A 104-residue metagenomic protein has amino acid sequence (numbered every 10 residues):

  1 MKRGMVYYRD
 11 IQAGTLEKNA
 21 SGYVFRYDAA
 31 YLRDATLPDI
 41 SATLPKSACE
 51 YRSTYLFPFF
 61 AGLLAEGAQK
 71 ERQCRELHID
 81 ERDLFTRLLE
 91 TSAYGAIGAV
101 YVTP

Functional and structural regions predicted by a protein language model:
M1-P104: Phosphate/dinucleotide-binding and metal-coordinating scaffold of catalytic cores in nucleotide-dependent enzymes
